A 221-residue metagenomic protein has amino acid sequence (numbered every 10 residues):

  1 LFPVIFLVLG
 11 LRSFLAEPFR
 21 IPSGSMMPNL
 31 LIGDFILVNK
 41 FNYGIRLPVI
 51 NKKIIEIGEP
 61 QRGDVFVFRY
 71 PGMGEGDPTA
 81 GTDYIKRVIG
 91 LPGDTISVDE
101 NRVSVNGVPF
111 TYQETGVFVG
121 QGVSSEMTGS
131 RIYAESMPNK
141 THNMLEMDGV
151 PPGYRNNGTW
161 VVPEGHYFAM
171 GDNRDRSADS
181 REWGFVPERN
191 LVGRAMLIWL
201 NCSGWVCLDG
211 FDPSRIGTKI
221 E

Functional and structural regions predicted by a protein language model:
G10-G24: Aromatic-capped interface at the extracytoplasmic side of an N-terminal signal-anchor transmembrane helix
F19, P28, I32-E221: Soluble "head" domains of membrane/secretory-pathway proteins
